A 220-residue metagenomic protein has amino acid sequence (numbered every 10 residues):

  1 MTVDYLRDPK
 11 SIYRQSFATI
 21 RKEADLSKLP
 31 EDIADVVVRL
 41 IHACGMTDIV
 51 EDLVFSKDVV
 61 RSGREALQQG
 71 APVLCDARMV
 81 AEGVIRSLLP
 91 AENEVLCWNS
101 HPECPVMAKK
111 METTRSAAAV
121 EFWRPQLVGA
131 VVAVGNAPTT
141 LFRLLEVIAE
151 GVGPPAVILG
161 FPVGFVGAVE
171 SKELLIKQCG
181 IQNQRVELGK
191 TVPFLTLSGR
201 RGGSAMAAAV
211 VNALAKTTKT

Functional and structural regions predicted by a protein language model:
M1-E31: Charged, compositionally biased N-terminal leader segments and the immediate start of the first structured element
K28-H42: N-terminal glycine-rich anion-binding loops that anchor highly charged ligand groups
E51-A66: A short, well-structured juxtamembrane/interface segment
V80-G83, T139-L144, F165-V169, G203-A207: Short glycine/serine/threonine-rich phosphate/pyrophosphate-binding segments that cradle anionic phosphate groups
L89-A130: Long, charge-dense
Q126, T140-I158, G167-E170, I176-K177 (+2 more regions): Feature captures the catalytic cores and cofactor-binding loops of soluble hydro-lyases/lyases that act on carboxylate
V166-T220: C-terminal functional extensions of proteins
